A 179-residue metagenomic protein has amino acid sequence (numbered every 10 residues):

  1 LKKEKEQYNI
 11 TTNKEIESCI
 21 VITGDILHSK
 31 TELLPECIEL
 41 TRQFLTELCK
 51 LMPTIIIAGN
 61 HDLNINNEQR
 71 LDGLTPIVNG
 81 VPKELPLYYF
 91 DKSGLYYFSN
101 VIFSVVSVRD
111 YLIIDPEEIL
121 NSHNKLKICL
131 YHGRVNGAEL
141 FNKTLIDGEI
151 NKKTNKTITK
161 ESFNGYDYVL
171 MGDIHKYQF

Functional and structural regions predicted by a protein language model:
L1-I20, S29, Y111-N124, C129 (+3 more regions): A structural signal for the main folded, soluble domain(s) of proteins
L1-L95, S162: Core catalytic region of metal-dependent phosphoesterases/phosphodiesterases, especially metallo-beta-lactamase-like
I20, T54-I56, F103, K127 (+1 more regions): Hydrophobic/aromatic residues located in beta-strands of well-ordered beta-sheets within soluble catalytic
I22, S29, S104-V106, C129-Y131 (+1 more regions): Redox-cofactor binding/interface segments in oxidoreductases and associated redox assembly factors
I26-L27, N60-L63, R109, R134 (+2 more regions): Catalytic metal-binding/acid-base residues of hydrolase active sites
L34-P35, Y97, Y111, I174: Residues in flexible loops and secondary-structure boundaries
T41, D62-E161: Conserved catalytic scaffold of divalent metal-dependent phosphoesterases
T159-M171: Catalytic PLP-binding core of fold-type I/II PLP enzymes
